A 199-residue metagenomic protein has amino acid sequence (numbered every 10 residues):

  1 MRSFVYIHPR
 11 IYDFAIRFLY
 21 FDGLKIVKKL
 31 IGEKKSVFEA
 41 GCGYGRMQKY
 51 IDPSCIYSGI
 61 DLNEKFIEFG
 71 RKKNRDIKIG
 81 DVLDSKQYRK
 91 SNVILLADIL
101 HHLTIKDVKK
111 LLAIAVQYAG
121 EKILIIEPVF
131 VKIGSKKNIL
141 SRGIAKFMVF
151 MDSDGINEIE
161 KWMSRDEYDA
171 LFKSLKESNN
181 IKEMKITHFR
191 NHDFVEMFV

Functional and structural regions predicted by a protein language model:
R2-F21: Class I SAM-dependent methyltransferase Rossmann-like catalytic core, especially the SAM/SAH-binding loop
R17-E33: Conserved alpha-helix/loop element of class I SAM-dependent methyltransferases that forms part of the SAM/SAH-binding
K34-G43: Conserved class I S-adenosyl-L-methionine
Y44-D84: Class I SAM-dependent methyltransferase SAM/SAH-binding core
L95: A conserved beta-strand element that flanks and buttresses the S-adenosyl-L-methionine
L103-I114: A short, conserved alpha-helix within the catalytic core of class I
I126-S174, M184-I186: C-terminal alpha-helical "lid/dimerization" subdomain adjacent to the S-adenosyl-L-methionine
K185-V199: Core SAM-dependent methyltransferase catalytic element
